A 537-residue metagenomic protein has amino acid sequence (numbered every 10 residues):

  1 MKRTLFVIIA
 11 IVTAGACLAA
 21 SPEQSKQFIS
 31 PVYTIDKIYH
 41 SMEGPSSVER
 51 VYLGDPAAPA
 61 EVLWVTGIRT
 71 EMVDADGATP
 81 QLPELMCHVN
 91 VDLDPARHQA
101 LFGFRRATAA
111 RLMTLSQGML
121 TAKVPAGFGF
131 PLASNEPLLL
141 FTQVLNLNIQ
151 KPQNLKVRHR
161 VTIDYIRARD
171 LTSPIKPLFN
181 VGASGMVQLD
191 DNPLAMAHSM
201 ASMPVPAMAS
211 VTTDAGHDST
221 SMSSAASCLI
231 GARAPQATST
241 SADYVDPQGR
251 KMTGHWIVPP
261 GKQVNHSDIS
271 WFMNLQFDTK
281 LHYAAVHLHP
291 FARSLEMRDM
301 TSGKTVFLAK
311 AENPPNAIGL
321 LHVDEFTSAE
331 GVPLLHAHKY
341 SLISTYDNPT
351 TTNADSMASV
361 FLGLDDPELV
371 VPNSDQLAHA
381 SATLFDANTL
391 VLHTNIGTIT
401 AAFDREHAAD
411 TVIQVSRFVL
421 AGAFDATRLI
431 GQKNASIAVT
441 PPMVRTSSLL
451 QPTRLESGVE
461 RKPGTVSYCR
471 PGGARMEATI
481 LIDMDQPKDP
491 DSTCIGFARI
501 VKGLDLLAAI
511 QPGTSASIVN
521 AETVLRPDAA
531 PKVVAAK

Functional and structural regions predicted by a protein language model:
M1-T4: Positively charged n-region of N-terminal signal peptides that target proteins for export
V7-A16: Bacterial N-terminal signal peptides
V7-I8, P56, F272, F385 (+2 more regions): Generic detector of short alpha-helix boundary/capping microenvironments and adjacent low-complexity segments
I9, G182, A508-Q511: Generic low-complexity, intrinsically disordered sequence content enriched in small uncharged/hydrophobic residues
A20-A378: Beta-strand-centric surfaces of beta-sandwich/beta-rich domains
V371-K537: Cyclophilin-like peptidyl-prolyl cis-trans isomerases
